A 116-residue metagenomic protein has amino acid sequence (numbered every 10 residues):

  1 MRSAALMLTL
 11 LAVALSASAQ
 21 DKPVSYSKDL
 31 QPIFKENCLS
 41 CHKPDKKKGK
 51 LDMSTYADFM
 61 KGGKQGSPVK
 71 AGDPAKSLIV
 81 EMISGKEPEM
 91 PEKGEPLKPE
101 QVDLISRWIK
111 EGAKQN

Functional and structural regions predicted by a protein language model:
M1-A5: Positively charged n-region of N-terminal signal peptides that target proteins for export
L10-S18: Hydrophobic h-region of N-terminal signal peptides that target proteins for export in Gram-negative bacteria
A17-N116: Aromatic- and Gly/Pro-enriched helix-to-coil junctions and flexible linker segments
